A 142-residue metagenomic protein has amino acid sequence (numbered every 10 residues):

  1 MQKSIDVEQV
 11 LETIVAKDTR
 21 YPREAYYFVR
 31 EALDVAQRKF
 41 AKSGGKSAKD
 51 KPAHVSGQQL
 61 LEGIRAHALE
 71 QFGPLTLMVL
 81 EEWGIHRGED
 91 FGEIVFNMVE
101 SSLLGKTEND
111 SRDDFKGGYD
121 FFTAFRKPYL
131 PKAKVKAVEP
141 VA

Functional and structural regions predicted by a protein language model:
M1-A142: Non-transmembrane, aqueous-exposed alpha-helical and coiled segments at domain scale
